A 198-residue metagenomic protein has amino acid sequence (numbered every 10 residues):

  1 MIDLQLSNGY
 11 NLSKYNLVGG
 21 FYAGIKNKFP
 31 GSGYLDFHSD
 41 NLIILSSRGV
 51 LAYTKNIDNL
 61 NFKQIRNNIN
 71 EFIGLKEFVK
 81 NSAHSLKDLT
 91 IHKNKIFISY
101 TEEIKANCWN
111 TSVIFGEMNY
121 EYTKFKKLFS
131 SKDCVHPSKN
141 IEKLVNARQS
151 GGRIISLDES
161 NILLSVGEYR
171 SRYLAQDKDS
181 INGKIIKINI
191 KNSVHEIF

Functional and structural regions predicted by a protein language model:
M1-Y173: Acidic, Gly/Ser/Thr-rich repeat motifs that build Ca2+-stabilized beta-propeller blades
R172-F198: Loop-centered beta-sheet repeat module
